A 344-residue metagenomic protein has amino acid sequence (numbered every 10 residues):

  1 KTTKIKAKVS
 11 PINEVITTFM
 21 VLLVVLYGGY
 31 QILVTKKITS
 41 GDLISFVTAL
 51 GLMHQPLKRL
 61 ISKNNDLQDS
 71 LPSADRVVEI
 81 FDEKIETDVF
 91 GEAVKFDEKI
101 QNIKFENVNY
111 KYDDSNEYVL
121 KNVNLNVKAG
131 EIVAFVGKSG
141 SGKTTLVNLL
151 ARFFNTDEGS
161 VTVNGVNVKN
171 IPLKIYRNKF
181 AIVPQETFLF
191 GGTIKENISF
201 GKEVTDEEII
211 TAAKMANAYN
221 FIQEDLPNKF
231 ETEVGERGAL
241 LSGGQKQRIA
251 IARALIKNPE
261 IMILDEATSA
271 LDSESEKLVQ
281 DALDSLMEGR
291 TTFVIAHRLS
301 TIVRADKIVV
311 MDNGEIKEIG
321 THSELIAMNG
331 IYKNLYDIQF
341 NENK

Functional and structural regions predicted by a protein language model:
K1-F19, D66-D69, E86, N109-K111 (+1 more regions): An intracellular "coupling" helix at the cytosolic face of ABC transporter transmembrane type-1 domains
T2-S45: A hydrophobic transmembrane-helix motif
K8, L52-I80: Cytosolic ends of transmembrane helices, especially the final helix of ABC transmembrane type-1 domains
T18, D66, S73-R76, E83 (+2 more regions): HisKA/DHp dimerization-phosphotransfer core of two-component histidine kinases, especially the H-box helix
M20-Y27, Q55, P72, N217: Transmembrane alpha-helix boundary/anchor motif
L26-Y30, D75, E266: Transmembrane alpha-helix boundary and packing residues in multipass membrane permease domains and related
V47, H54, R177: Conserved catalytic core of two-component sensor histidine kinases
F90, F96-K344: ABC-type nucleotide-binding domain
